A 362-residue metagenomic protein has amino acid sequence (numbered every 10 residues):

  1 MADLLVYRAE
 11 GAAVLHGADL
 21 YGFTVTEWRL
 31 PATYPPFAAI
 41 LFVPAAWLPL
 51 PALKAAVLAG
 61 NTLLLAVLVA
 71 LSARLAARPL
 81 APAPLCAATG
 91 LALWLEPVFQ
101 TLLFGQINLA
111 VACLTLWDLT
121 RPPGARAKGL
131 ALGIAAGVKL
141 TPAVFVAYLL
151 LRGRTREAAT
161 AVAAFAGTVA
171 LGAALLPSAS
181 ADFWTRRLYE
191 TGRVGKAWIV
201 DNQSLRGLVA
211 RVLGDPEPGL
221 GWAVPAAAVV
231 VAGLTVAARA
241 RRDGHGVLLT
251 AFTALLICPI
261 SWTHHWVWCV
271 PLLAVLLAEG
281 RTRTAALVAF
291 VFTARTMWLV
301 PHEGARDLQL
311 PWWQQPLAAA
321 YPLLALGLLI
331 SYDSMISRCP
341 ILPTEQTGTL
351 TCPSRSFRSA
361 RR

Functional and structural regions predicted by a protein language model:
M1-K128, R152-W266, V270, L308-Q314 (+2 more regions): Primarily membrane-embedded glycan-assembly and transfer machineries that use lipid-linked glycans
L132-L149, C258-H265: Transmembrane helices and adjacent periplasmic/lumenal helix-loop junctions of polyprenol-phosphate-dependent
C269-L277: Membrane-helix boundary/interface segments in integral membrane proteins
L277-R362: Aromatic-enriched
